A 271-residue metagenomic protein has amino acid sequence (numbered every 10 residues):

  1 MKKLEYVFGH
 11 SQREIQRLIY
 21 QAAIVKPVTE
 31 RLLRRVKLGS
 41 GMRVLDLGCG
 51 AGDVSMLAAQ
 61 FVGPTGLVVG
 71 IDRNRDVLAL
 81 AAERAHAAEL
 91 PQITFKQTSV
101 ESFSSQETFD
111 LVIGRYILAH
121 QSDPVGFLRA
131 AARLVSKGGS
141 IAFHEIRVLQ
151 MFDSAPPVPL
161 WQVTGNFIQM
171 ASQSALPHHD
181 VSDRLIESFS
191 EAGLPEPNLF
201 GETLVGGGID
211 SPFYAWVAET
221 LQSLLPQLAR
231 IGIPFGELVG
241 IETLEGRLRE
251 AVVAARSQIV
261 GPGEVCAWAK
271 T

Functional and structural regions predicted by a protein language model:
M1-I15, Y20: N-terminal, positively charged/glycine-rich alpha-helical extensions of SAM-dependent methyltransferases
R13-E14, N198-I259: C-terminal helical/coil "lid" or tail adjacent to the Rossmann-like core of SAM-dependent
A23-M42, L57: Conserved alpha-helix/loop element of class I SAM-dependent methyltransferases that forms part of the SAM/SAH-binding
L45, A51-S102: Class I SAM-dependent methyltransferase SAM/SAH-binding core
S102-L111: A short acidic, Gly/Pro-enriched loop at the edge of an enzyme's catalytic core that lines a small-molecule cofactor
D110-P124: A short SAM/SAH-binding and catalytic strip from SAM-dependent methyltransferases
V125-S140: A short glycine-rich, Lys/Arg-flanked "PGG" loop and its adjoining helix->strand segment in the class I
A142-S211, R230: Conserved catalytic/acceptor-binding region of the Class I
